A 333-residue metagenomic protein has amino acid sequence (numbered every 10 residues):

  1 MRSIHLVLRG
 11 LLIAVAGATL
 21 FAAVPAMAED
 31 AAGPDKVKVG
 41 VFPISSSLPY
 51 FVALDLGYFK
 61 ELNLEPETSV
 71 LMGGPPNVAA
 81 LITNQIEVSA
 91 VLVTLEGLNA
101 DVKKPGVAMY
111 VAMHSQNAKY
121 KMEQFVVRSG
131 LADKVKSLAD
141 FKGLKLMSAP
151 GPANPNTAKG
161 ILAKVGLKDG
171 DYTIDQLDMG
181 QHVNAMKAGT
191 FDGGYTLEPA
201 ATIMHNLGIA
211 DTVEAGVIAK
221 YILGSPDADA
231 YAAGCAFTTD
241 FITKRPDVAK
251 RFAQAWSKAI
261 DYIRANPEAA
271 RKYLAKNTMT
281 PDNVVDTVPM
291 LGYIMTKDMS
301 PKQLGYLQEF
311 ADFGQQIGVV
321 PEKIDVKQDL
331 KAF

Functional and structural regions predicted by a protein language model:
M1-K36: Short, low-complexity disordered leader/linker segments with a strong preference for bacterial N-terminal type II
E29-K168, T173-Q176, D192-E198, E214-A215: Short, glycine-/small- and polar/acidic-enriched structural segments that line small-molecule recognition paths
S46, D55, G74-N77, E96 (+11 more regions): Stable alpha-helical elements in mature extracytoplasmic
E61, N117-A118, D133, V217-A228 (+1 more regions): Short, solvent-exposed loop/beta-turn-alpha elements that line the ligand-binding surface or hinge of extracytoplasmic
T68-V70, G208, A233, M279: N-terminal secretory/targeting leader peptides
V93-L95, Q181-L274: Pocket-lining segment of extracytoplasmic ligand-binding domains
I242-V319: Secondary-structure end/capping motifs
A311-F333: Conserved C-terminal helix/tail region of periplasmic/extracytoplasmic solute-binding proteins
